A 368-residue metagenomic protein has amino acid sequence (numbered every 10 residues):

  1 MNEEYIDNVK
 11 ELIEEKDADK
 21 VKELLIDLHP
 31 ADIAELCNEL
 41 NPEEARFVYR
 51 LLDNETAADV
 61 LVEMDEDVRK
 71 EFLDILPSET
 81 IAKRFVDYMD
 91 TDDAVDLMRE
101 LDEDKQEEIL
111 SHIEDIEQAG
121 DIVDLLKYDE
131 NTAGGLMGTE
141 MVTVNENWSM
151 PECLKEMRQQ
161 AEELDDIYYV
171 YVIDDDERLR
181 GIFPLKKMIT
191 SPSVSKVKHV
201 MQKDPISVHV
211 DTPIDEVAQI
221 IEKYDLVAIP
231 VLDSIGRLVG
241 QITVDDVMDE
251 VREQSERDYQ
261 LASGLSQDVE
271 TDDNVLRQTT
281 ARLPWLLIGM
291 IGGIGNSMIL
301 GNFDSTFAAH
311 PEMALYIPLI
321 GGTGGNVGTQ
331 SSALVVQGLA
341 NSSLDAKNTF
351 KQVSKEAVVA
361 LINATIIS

Functional and structural regions predicted by a protein language model:
M1-A262: Hydrophobic packing positions in regular secondary-structure scaffolds
V251-S368: Alpha-helical transmembrane segments and their membrane-interface boundaries that form or gate the permeation pathway
